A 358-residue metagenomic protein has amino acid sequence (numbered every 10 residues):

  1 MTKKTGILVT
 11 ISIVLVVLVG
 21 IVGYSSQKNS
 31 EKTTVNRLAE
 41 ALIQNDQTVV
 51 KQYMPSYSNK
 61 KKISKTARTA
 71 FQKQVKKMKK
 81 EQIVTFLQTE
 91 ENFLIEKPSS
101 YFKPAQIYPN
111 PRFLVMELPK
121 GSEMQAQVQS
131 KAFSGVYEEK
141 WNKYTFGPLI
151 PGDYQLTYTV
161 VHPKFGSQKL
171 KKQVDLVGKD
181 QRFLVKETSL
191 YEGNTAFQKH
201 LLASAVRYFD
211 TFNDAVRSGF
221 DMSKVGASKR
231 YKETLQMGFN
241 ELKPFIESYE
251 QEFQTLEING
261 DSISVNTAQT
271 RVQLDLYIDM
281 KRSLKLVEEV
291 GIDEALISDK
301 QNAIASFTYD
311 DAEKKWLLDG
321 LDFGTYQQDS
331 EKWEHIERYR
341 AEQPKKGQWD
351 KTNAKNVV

Functional and structural regions predicted by a protein language model:
L8-G23: Hydrophobic membrane-insertion alpha-helices, especially the h-region of bacterial N-terminal signal peptides
Y24-K79, I83, Y191-Q254, I258-N259 (+2 more regions): Core segments of small alpha/beta cavity-forming domains
K51-Q52, S122-A132: Change to "...patches in solvent-exposed regions of secreted, membrane-anchored, or virion-exposed structural
T66-F113, P244-I297: Surface-exposed, charged secondary-structure patches
T85-S99, V161-T195: Structured interaction patches on ligand/partner-binding surfaces of diverse proteins
F113-Q125: Structural motif
S130-I150: Short, solvent-exposed S/T- and G/P-enriched segments that are highly enriched in secreted/extracellular and lumenal
F146-G166: A short, solvent-exposed beta-strand micro-motif common in secreted/extracellular proteins
